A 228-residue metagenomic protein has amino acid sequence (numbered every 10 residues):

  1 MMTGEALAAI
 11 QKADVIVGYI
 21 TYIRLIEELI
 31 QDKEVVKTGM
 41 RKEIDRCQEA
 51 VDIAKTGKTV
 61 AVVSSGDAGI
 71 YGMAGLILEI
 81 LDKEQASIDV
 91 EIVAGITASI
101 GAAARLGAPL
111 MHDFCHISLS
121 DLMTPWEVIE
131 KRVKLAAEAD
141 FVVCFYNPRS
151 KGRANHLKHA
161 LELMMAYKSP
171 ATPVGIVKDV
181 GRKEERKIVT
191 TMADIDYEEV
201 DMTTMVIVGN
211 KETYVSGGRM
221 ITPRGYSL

Functional and structural regions predicted by a protein language model:
T3-V90, G101, D196: Class I S-adenosyl-L-methionine
G4, G72-A139: Class I SAM-dependent methyltransferase SAM-binding "motif I" and its flanking Rossmann-like core
A13-I16, L29, I53-G57, I80 (+6 more regions): Change "in soluble alpha/beta enzymes" to "in soluble alpha/beta proteins
T21-Y22, M40, G66-A68, L122 (+3 more regions): Short, ordered loop/turn segments at secondary-structure junctions
L29, M73-A74, A102-A104, E127-I129 (+2 more regions): Short, well-ordered secondary-structure micro-motifs
T59, E138-L228: A contiguous loop/helix-start segment that scaffolds small-molecule binding in enzyme catalytic cores
